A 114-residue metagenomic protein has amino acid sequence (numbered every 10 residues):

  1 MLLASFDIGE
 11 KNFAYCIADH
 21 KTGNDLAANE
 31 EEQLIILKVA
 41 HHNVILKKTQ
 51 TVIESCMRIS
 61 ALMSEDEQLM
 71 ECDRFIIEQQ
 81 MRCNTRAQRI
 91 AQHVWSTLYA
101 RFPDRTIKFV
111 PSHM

Functional and structural regions predicted by a protein language model:
M1-M114: Phosphate- and other anionic-substrate recognition elements at nucleic-acid/protein interfaces
